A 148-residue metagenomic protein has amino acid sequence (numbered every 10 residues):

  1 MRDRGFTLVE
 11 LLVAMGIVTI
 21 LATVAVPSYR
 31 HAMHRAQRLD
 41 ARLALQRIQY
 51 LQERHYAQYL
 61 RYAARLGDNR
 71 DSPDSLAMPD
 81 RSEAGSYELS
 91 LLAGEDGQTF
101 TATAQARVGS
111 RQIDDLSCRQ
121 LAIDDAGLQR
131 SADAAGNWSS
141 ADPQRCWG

Functional and structural regions predicted by a protein language model:
M1-Y29: N-terminal single-pass transmembrane signal-anchor helix
D3, R35-L39, L43, E95 (+1 more regions): Residues at secondary-structure transition points
V9-T19, R38-R47, D133: Short, charged low-complexity linear motifs
A14, A32, R107: Detector for the N-terminal beta1/A-loop initiation region of ABC nucleotide-binding domains
V18-I20, L45-Q46, Q52, A77 (+1 more regions): Alpha-helical interaction segments
M33-R61: Membrane-proximal N-terminal amphipathic helix
A57-G148: Periplasmic/extracellular, small/polar-rich flexible segments of pilin-like filament-forming proteins
